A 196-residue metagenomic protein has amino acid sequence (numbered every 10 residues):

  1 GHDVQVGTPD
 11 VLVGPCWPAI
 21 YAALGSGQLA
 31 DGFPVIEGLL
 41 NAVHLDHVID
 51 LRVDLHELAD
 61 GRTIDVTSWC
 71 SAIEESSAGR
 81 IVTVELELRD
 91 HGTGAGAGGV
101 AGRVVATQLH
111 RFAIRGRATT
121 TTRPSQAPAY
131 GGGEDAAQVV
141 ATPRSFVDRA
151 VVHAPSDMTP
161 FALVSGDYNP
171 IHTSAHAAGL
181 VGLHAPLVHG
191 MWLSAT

Functional and structural regions predicted by a protein language model:
G1-D46, P128, V139-T196: Hot-dog-fold acyl-thioester-processing enzymes
L45-H153: HotDog/MaoC-like acyl-thioester-processing domains
